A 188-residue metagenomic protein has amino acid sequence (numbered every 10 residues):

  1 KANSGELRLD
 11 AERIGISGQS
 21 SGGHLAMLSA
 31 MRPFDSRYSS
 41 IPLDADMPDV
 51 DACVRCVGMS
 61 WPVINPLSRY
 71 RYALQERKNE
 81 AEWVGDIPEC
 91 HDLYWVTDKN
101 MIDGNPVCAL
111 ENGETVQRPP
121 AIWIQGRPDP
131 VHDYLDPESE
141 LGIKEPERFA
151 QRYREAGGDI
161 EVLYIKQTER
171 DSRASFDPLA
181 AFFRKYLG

Functional and structural regions predicted by a protein language model:
K1-G15, P119, S139-E145, R152-Y153: Serine-hydrolase-like catalytic core of hydrolytic proteins
K1-L74: Primarily recognizes the serine-hydrolase "nucleophile elbow" in alpha/beta-hydrolase and SGNH/GDSL folds
G5-R8, D46-D51, C108-Q117, L187: Surface-exposed acidic, glycine-flexible loop patches that form ligand/cofactor-binding and adhesion interfaces
I14, T97-K99, A121, I160-E161: Hydrophobic anchor at the start of a short beta-strand that flanks the dinucleotide cofactor-binding loop
S21-L25, V50, P106, E145 (+2 more regions): Stable alpha-helical elements in mature extracytoplasmic
P33, S39-S40, S68-G113: Mobile cap/lid helix-loop segments that gate and shape the active-site cleft of serine hydrolases
V50-R55, E114-I122, A156-D159: Short, proline-enriched alpha-helix->beta-strand connector loops that line the catalytic pocket of alpha/beta-hydrolase
I122-P137, I143-G188: C-terminal catalytic histidine-bearing segment of alpha/beta-hydrolase fold enzymes
